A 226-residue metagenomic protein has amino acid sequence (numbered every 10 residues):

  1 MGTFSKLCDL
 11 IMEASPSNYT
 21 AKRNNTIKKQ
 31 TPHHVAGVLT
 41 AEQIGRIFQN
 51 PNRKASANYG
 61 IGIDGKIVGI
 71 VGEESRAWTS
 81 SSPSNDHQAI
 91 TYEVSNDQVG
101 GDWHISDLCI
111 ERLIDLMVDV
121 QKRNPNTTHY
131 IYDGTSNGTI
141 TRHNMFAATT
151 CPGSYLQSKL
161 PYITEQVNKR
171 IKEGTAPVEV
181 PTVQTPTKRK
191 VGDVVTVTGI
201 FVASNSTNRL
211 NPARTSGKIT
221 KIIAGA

Functional and structural regions predicted by a protein language model:
M1-D86: N-terminal catalytic cores of peptidoglycan-degrading enzymes
G2-E13, Y19-N24, Q98-Q184, S216: Basic/polar, cationic surfaces and motifs that engage anionic cell-wall and phosphate/carboxylate ligands
K28-Q30, A55-A57, I90, G138 (+1 more regions): Residue-level detector of short, conserved catalytic/binding motifs and their immediate flanks
P32, Y92, H143: Conserved, mostly hydrophobic/aromatic
A36, G72-E74, N96, N144 (+1 more regions): A mature extracytoplasmic/lumenal domain signature
G62, I223-G225: Acidic surface patches and DE-rich sequence motifs
H87-Q98: Glycine-rich, often proline-containing surface loops adjacent to acidic residues and nearby aromatics that form
V180-I223: Beta-loop motif signature
